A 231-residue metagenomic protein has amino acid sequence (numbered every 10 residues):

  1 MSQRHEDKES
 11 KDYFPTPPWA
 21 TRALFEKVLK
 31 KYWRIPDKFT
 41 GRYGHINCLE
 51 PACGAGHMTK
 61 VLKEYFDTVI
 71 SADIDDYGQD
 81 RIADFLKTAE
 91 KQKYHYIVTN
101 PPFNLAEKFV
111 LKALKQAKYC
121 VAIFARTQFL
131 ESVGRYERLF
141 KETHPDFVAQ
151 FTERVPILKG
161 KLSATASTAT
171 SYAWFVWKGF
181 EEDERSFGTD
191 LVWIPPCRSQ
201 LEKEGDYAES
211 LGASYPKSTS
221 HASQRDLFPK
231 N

Functional and structural regions predicted by a protein language model:
M1-N231: Class I S-adenosyl-L-methionine-dependent methyltransferase catalytic core
